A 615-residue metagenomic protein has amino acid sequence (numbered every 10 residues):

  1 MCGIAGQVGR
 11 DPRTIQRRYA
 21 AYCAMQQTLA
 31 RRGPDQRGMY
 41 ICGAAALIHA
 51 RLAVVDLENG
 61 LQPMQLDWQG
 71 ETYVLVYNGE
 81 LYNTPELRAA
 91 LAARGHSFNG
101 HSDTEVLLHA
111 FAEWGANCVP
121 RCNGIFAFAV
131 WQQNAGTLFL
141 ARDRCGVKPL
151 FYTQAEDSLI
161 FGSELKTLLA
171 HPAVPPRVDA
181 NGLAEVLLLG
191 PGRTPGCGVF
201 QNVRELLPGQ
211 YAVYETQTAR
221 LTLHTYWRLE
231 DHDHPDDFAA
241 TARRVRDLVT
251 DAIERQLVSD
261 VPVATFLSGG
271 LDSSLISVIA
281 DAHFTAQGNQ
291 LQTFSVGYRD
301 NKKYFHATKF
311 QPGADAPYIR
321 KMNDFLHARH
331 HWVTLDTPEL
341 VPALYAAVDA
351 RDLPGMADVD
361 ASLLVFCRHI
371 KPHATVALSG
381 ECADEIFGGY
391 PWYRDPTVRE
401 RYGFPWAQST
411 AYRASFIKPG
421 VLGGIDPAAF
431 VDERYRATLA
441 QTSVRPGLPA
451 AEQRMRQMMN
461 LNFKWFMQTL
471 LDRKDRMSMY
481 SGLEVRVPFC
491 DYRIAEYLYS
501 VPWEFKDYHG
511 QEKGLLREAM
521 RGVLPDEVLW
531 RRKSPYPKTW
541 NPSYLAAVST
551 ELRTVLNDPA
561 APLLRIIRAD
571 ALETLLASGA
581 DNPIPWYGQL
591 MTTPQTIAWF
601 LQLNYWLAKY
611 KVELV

Functional and structural regions predicted by a protein language model:
M1-I4, C23-Q27, C42, T72 (+6 more regions): Adenosyl-5′-phosphate
M1-Y345, A350, L363, R521-G522 (+2 more regions): Cysteine-centered catalytic environments shared across enzyme families
D103-T104, N123-I125, A180, S274 (+7 more regions): Conserved glycosyltransferase catalytic-site signature
V106, R244, L248, A252 (+7 more regions): Amphipathic alpha-helical interaction/coupling elements
R243-T265, H369-H373, A377, L470 (+2 more regions): Phosphate/ATP-binding catalytic cores across multiple sugar-kinase/actin-like superfamilies, primarily ASKHA
T308-Q311, A347-D349, P391-V398, V615: Short secondary-structure boundary/capping segments
A374-D384, G388-Y390: Short acidic/histidine-rich active-site segments
F387-Y412: A mobile, often basic/glycine-rich helix-loop segment that functions as the active-site lid/recognition loop
